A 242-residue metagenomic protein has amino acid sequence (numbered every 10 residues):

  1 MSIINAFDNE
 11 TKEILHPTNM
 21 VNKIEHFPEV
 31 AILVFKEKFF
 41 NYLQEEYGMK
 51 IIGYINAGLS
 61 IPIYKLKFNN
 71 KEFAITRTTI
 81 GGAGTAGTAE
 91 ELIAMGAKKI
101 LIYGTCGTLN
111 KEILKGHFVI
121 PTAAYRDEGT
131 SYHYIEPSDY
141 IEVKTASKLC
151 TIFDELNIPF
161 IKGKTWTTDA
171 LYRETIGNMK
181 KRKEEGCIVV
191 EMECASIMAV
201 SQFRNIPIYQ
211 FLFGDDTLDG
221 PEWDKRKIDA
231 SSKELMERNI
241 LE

Functional and structural regions predicted by a protein language model:
M1-V143, S147: Metabolite-binding pocket within alpha/beta catalytic cores that recognizes anionic/polar moieties
K36, G107, W166-L171, S196 (+2 more regions): Glycine-rich beta-alpha junction loops
F118-P121, I208-Y209, K227-D229: Short, hinge-like loop/turn segments at secondary-structure boundaries
D127-G129, R173-T175, T217-E222: Short acidic/His/Gly/Ser-rich catalytic and metal-binding motifs that mark active-site loops of diverse hydrolases
D139-E184: Active-site rim beta-loop-alpha module in soluble metabolic enzymes
G177-K180, E185-Y209, F213-T217: A C-terminal functional module that forms or caps the active site or interfaces directly with catalytic machinery
L218-E242: His/Asp/Glu-rich mid-to-C-terminal helical/loop segments that flank catalytic regions of hydrolases
